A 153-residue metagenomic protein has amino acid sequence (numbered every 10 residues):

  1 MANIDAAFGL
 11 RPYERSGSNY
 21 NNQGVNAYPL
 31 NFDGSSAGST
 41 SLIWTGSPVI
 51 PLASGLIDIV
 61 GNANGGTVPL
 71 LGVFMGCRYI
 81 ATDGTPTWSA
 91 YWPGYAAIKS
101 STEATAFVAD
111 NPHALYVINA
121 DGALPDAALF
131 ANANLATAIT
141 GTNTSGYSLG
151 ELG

Functional and structural regions predicted by a protein language model:
M1-G153: Surface-exposed, low-hydrophobicity beta-strand/loop segments enriched in small/polar/acidic residues
